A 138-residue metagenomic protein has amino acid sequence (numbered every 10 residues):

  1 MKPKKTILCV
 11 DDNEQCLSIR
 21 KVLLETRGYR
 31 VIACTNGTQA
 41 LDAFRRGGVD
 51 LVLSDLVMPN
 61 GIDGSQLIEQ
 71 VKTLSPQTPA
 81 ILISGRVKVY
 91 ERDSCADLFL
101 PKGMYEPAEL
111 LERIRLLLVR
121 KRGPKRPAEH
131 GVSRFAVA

Functional and structural regions predicted by a protein language model:
M1-T6, A108-A138: Non-catalytic signal-transmission and effector/linker regions of two-component phosphorelay proteins
D11: Conserved acidic carboxylate
E14-I32: Two-component/phosphorelay signaling modules centered on CheY-like receiver
A33-L51: Acidic, metal-coordinating helix/loop segments flanking the phosphotransfer/catalytic sites of two-component signaling
Q39-D42, I62-Q77: Short amphipathic alpha-helix used as the core "switch/output" element in two-component signaling
G48-D50, L74-P79: His-Asp phosphorelay/catalytic-motif detector in bacterial-type signaling
D55-L56: Active-site residues of response regulator receiver
